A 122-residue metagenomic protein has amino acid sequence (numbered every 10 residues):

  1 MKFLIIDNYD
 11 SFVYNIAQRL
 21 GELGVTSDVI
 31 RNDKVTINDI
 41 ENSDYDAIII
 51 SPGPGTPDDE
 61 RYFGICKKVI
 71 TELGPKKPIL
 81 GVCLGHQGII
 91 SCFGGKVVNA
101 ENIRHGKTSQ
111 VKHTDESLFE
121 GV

Functional and structural regions predicted by a protein language model:
M1-L4: Extreme N-terminal starter segment of soluble prokaryotic enzymes
N8: Acidic di-acidic motifs
S11, V35: Conserved Rossmann-like nucleotide-cofactor binding loop
F12-N15, I65: Conserved alpha-helical elements of sugar-nucleotide-dependent glycosyltransferases
A17-T26: Two-component/phosphorelay signaling modules centered on CheY-like receiver
T26-N32: Short hydrophobic/Thr-rich beta-strand motif most characteristic of the beta2 strand and flanking loop of CheY-like
T36-D44: Short amphipathic alpha-helix with an adjacent loop that forms part of the alpha/beta core around
Y45-G121: Cysteine-nucleophile active-site neighborhood
